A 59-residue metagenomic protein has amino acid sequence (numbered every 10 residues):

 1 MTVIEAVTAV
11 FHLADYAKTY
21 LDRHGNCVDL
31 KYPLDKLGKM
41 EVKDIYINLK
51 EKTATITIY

Functional and structural regions predicted by a protein language model:
M1-L21: N-terminal acidic leader/helix
D15-Y59: Detector for the mature cores of small, proteolytically processed and post-translationally modified peptide effectors
